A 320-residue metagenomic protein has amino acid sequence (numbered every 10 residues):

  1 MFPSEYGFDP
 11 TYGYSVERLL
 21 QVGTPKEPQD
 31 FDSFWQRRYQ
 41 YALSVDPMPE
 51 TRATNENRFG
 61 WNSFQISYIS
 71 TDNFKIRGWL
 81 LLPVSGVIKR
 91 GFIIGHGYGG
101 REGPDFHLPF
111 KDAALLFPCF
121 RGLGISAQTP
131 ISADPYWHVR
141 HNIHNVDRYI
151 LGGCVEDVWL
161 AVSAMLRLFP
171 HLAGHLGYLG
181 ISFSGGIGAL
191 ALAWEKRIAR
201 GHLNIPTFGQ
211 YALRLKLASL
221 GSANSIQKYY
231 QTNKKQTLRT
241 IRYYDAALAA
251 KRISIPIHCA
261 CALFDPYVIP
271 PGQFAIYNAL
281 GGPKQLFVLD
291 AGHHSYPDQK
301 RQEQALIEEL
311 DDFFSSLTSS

Functional and structural regions predicted by a protein language model:
M1-W61: N-terminal targeting or regulatory segments adjacent to alpha/beta-hydrolase or S9 domains
G78-L82, I88-Y98: Short beta-strand element of the alpha/beta-hydrolase
G103, H107-P109, A114-E156, L220: Cap/lid segment of the alpha/beta-hydrolase catalytic domain
H138-S182: Gly/Ser-rich "nucleophile elbow"/oxyanion-hole loop immediately N-terminal to the catalytic nucleophile in hydrolases
G185-N233, V288: Hydrolase active-site cap/lid region
I253, C259-C261: Short beta-strand/loop motif that positions the catalytic acidic residue of the alpha/beta-hydrolase fold
L263-V268, S295: Acidic catalytic loop of the alpha/beta-hydrolase fold
P283, L289-E303: Histidine-bearing beta->alpha loop at or near hydrolase active sites
